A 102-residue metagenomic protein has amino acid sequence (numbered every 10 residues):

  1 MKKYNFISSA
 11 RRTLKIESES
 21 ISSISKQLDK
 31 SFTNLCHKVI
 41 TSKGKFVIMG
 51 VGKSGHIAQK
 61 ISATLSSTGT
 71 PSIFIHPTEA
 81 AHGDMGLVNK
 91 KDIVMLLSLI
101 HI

Functional and structural regions predicted by a protein language model:
K2-G44: An N-terminal, well-structured beta->alpha segment
I24, M49-G50, S98: A generic structural signal for short
L28, F32, M85, N89-D92: Solvent-exposed, flexible loop/coil residues
K45-K90: Anionic-ligand anchoring segments at beta-strand to alpha-helix junctions in alpha/beta enzyme folds, i.e., glycine
I100-I102: Conserved small/polar residues in nucleotide/adenosyl-binding loops
